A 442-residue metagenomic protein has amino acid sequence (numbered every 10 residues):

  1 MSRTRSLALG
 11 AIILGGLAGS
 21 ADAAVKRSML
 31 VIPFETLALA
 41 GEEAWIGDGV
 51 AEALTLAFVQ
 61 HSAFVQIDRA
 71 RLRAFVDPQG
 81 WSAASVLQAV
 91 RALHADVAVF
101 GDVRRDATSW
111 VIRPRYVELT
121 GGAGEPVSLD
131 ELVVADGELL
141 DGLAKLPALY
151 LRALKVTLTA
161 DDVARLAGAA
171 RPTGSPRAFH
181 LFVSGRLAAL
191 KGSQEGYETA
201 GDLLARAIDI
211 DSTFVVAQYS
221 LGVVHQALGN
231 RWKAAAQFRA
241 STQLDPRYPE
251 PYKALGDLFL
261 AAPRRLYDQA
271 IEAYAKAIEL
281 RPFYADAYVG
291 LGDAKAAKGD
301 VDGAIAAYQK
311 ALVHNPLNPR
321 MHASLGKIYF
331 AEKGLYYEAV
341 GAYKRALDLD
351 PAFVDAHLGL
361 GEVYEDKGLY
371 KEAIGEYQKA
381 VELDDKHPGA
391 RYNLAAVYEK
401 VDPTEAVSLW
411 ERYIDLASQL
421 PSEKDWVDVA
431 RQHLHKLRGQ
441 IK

Functional and structural regions predicted by a protein language model:
D22-H61, P172-A178, F182-A189, D211-V215: A structural "domain/chain start" motif
E52-A53, F64, A70-L190, E195: Catalytic-center loop of serine/cysteine hydrolases
P176-I210, D257-L260, D293: Alpha-helical segment of the N-proximal tetratricopeptide repeat
A178, V215-V216, P249-E250, A285-D286 (+5 more regions): Helix-start (N-cap) detector for alpha-helical repeat units in TPR-like alpha-solenoids, especially tetratricopeptide
A189, Q226, K253, L260-A262 (+7 more regions): Position-specific recognition of the canonical hydrophobic site in helix A of tetratricopeptide repeat
E195-D202, A227-A240, A262-K276, A296-K310 (+3 more regions): Structural signature of tandem alpha-helical TPR/SEL1-like repeats, specifically the intra-repeat loop/turn
I210, L244, L280, H314 (+3 more regions): Structural marker of alpha-solenoid helical repeat scaffolds
